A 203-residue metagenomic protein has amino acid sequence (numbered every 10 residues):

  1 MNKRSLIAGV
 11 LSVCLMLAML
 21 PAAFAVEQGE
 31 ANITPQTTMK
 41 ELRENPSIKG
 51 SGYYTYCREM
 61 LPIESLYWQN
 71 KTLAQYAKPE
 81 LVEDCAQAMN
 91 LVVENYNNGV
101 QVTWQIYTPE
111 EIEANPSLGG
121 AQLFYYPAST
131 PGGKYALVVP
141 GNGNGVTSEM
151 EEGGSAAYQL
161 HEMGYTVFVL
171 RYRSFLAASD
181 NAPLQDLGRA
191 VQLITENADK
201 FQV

Functional and structural regions predicted by a protein language model:
N2-G9, P21-S117: N-terminal targeting or regulatory segments adjacent to alpha/beta-hydrolase or S9 domains
L11, L15-M19: Hydrophobic core
N115-P127, K134-Y135: A short loop-to-beta-strand scaffold at the N-terminal edge of the catalytic core in hydrolase folds
G133-N142: Short beta-strand element of the alpha/beta-hydrolase
N142, R171-F175: Short beta-to-alpha linker loops that shape the active-site pocket of alpha/beta-hydrolase fold enzymes
G143-V146, V167, L193: Serine-hydrolase catalytic-loop signature spanning alpha/beta hydrolases and amidase-signature enzymes
E149-F168: Short amphipathic alpha-helix adjacent to the substrate-entry channel of hydrolases
A178-K200: Alpha/beta-hydrolase active-site loop
